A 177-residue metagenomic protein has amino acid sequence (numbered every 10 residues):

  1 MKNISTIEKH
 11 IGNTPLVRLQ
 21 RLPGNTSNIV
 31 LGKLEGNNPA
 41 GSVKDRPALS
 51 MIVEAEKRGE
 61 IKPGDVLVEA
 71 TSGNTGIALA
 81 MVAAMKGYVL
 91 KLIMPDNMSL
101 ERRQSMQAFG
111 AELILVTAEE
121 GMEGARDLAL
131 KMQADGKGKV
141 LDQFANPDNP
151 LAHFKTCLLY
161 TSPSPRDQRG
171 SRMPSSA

Functional and structural regions predicted by a protein language model:
M1-S162: PLP-dependent amino-acid enzyme catalytic core
Y160-P163, D167-A177: Single conserved hydrophobic/aromatic residue that forms the stacking wall/gate of nucleotide- or nucleobase-binding
